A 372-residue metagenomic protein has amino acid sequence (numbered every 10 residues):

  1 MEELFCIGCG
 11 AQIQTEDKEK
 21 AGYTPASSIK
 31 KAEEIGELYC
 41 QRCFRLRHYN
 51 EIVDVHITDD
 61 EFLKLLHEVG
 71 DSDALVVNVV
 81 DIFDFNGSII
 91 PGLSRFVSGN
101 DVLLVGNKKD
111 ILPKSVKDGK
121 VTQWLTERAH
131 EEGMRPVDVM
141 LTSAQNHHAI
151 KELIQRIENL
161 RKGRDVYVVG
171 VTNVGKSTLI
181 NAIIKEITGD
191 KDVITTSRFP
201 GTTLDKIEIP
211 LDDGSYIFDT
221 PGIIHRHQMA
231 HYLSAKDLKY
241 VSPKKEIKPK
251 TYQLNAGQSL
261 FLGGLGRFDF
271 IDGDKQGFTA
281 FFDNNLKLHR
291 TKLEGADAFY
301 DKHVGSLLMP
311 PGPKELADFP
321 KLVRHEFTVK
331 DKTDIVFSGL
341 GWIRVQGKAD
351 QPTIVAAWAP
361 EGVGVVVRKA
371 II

Functional and structural regions predicted by a protein language model:
M1-L4, G8-L75, N100-L103, K109 (+1 more regions): Helix-rich effector regions associated with P-loop NTPase G domains
H56-L63, F85-F96: Amphipathic helical hotspot of TIR/SEFIR-family domains
I82-N86, D110-P113: Short acidic, S/G/P-rich loop/turn micro-motifs used as interaction or catalytic elements
F85-G87, I150, K176, D205: Short, well-ordered alpha-helical microsegments
G87-I90, K114-G119, H227-A230: Conserved ATPase-coupling elements of RecA-like P-loop NTPase cores
D101-L103, I111-V174, K185-T196: Canonical P-loop GTPase G-domain recognition
